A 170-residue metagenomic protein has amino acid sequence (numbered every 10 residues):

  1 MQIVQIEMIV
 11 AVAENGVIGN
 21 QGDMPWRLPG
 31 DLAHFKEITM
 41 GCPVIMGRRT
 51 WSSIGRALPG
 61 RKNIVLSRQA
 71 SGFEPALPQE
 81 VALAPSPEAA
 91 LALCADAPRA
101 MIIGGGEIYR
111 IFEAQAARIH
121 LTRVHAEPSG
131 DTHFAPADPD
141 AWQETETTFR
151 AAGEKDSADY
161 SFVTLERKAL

Functional and structural regions predicted by a protein language model:
Q2-Q5, I9-L170: Flexible, gly/pro- and Lys/Arg-enriched active-site loops
